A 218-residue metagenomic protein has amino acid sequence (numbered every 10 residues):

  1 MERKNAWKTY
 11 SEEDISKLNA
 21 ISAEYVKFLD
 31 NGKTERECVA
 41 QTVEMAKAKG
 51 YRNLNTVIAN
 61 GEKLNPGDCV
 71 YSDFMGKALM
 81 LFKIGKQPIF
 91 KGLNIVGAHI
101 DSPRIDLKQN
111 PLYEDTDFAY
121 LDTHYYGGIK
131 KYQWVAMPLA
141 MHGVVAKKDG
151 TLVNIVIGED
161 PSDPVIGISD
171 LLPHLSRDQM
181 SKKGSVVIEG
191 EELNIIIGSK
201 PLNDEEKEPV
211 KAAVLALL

Functional and structural regions predicted by a protein language model:
M1-L218: N-terminal hydrophobic/helix-forming segments and targeting peptides
